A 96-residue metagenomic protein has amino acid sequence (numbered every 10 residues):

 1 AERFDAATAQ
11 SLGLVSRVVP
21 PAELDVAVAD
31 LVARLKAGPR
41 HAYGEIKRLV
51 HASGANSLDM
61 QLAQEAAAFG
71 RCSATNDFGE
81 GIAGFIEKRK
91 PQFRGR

Functional and structural regions predicted by a protein language model:
A1-H41, S57, T75, E80 (+2 more regions): Crotonase-fold acyl-CoA enzyme core
A9, I46, F85: Terminal peptide-recognition signature
Q10, Q61-Q64: Alpha-helix N-cap/N′ positions at the starts of helices
A42-E45, E65-A68, G81: Hydrophobic alpha-helical segments typical of transmembrane helices and their membrane-interface/capping positions
L49-S53, A68-S73: Helix-loop "lid/cap" segments that line or gate small-molecule binding pockets
S53, F93-R94: Short active-site-adjacent structural elements
